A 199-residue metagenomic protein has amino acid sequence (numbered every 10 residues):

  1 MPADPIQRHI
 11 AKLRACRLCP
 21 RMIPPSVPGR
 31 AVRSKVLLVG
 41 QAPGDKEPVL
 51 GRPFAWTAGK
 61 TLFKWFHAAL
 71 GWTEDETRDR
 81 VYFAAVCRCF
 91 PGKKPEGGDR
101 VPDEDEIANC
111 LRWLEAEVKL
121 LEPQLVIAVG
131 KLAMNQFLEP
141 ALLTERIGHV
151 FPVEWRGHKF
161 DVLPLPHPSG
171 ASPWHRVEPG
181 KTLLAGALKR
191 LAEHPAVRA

Functional and structural regions predicted by a protein language model:
P2-R198: A polyanion-binding, active-site-adjacent surface
